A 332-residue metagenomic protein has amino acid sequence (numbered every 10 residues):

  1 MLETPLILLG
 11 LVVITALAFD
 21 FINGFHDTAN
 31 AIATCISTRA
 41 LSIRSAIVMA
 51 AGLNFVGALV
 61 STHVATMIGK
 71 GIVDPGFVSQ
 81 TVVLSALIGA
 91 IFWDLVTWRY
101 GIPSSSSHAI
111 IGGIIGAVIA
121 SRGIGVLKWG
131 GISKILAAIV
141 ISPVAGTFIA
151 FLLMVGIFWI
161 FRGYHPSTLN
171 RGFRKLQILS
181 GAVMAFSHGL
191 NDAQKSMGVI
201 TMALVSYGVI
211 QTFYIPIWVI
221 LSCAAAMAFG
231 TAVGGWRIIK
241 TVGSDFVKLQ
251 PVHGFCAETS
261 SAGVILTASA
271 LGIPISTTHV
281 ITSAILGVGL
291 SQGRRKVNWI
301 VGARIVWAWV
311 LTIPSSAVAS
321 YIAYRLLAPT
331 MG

Functional and structural regions predicted by a protein language model:
M1-G332: Multi-pass alpha-helical transmembrane bundle typical of ion/small-solute transporters and intramembrane aspartyl
